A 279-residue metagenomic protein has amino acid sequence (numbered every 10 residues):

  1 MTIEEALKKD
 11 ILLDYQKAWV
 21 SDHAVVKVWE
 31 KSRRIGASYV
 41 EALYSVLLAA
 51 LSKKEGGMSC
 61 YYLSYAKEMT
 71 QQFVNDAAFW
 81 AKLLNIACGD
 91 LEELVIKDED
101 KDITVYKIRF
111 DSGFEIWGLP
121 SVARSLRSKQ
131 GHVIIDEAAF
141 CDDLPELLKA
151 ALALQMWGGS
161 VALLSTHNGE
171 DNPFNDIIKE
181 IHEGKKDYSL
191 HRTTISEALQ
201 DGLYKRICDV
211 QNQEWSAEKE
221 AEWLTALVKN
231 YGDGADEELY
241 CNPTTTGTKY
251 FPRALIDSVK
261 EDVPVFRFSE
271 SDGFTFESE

Functional and structural regions predicted by a protein language model:
M1-E279: Phosphate/NTP-binding elements of NTP-utilizing enzymes
